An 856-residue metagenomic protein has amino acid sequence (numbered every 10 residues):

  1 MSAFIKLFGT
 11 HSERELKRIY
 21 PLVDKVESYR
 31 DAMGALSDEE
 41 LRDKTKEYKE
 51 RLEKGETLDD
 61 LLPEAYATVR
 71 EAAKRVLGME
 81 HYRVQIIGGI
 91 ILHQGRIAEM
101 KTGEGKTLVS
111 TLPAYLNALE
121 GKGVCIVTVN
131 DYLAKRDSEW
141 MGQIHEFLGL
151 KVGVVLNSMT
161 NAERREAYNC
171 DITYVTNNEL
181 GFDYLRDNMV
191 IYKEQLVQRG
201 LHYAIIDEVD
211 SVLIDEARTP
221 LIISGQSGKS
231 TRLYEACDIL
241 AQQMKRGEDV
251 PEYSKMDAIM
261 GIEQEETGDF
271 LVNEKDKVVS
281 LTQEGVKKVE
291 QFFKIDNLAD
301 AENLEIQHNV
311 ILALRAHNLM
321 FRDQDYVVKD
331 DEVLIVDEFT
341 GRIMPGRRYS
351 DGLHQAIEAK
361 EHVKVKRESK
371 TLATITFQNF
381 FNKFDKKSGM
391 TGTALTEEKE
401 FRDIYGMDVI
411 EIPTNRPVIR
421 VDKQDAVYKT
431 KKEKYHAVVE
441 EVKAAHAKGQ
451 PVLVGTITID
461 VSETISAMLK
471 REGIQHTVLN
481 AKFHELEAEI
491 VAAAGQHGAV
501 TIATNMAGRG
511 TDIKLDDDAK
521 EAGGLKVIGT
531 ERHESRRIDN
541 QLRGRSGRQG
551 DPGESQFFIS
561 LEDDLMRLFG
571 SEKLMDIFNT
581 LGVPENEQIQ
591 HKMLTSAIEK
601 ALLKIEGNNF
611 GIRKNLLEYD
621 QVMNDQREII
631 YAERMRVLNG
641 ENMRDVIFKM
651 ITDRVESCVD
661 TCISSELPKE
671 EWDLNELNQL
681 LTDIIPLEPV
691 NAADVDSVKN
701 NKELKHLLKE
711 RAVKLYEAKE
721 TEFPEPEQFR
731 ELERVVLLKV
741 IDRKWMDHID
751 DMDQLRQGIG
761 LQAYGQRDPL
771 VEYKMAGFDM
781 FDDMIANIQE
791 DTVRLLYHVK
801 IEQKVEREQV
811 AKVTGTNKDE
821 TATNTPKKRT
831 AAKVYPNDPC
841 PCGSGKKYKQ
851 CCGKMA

Functional and structural regions predicted by a protein language model:
M1-G582, Y631-A632, F648-K649, D653 (+1 more regions): Conserved P-loop NTPase motor core
E27-D31, L617, D779, D838: Positions in alpha-helical segments
S110, V438, T825-K827, Y835: Active-site-adjacent structural elements in folded domains
Y326-L334, T340-R348, Q549-G550, F557 (+2 more regions): Extended, charged helical/alpha-beta scaffold domains that provide interaction surfaces
K448-S462, N639-E641, A693-K699, P841: Short, Lys/Glu-rich amphipathic helical modules
V454, I502, W745, F781 (+2 more regions): Hydrophobic, well-ordered secondary-structure elements that form the walls of internal hydrophobic environments
T830-K849, G853: Short Cys/His-rich zinc-binding micro-motifs
